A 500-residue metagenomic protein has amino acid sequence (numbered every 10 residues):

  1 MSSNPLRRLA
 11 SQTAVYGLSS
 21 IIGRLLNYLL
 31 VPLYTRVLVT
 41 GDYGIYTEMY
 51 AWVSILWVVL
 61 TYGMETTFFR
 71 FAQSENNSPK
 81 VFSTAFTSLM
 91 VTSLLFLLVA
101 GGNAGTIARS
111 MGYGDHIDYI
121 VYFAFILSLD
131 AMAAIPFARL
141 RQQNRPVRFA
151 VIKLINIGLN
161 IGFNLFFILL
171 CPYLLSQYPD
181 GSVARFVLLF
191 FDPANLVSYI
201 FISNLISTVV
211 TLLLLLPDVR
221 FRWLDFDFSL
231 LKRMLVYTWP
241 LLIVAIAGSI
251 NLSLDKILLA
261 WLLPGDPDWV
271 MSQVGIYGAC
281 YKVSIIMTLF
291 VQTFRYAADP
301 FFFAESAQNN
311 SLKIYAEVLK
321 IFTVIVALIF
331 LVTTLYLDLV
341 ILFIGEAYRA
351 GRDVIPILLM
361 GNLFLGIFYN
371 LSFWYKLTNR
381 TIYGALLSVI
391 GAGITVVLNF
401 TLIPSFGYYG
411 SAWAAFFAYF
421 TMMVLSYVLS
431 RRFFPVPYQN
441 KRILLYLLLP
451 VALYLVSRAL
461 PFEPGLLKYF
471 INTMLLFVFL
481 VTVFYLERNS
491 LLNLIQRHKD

Functional and structural regions predicted by a protein language model:
M1-P5, L9, L175-Y199, S203 (+5 more regions): Interhelical loop/hinge segments that connect adjacent transmembrane helices in multipass membrane
M1-Y28, N77-S83, G114, F228-V244 (+3 more regions): N-terminal membrane topogenesis motif
N4-E65, T92-A104, A124-I126, I161 (+3 more regions): Signature of the first transmembrane helix
Q12-N27, Y199-L215, V219, F228-P300 (+1 more regions): Transmembrane helical elements of multi-pass membrane transporters/channels
R70-S74, L129-K153, V219, F303 (+3 more regions): Membrane-interface junctions at transmembrane-helix termini in multi-pass inner-membrane proteins
Q73-S88, I276-S388: Specific pore-lining/lateral-gate transmembrane helices of multi-pass inner-membrane transport and insertion machines
V121, V151-V219, V389-I394, Y408-L429 (+1 more regions): Hydrophobic alpha-helical transmembrane segments
S457-D500: Membrane-proximal transmembrane or re-entrant/amphipathic helices at the cytosolic face
